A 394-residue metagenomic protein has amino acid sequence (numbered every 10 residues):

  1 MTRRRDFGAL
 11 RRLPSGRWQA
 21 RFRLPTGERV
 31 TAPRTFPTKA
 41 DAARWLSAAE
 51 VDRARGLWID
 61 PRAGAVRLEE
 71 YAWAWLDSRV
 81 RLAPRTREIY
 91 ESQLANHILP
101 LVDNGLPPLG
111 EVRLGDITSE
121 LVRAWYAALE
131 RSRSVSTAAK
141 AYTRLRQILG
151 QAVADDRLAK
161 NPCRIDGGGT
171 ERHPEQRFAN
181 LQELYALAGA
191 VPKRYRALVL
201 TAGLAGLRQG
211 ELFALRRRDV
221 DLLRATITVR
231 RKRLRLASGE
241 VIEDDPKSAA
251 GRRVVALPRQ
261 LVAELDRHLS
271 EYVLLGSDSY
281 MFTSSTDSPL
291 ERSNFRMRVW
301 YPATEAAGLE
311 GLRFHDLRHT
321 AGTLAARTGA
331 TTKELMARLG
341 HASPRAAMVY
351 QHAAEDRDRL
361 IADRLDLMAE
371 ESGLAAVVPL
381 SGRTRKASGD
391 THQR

Functional and structural regions predicted by a protein language model:
M1, G189, R224, R233-L261 (+5 more regions): C-terminal secondary-structure termini that scaffold catalytic or DNA-interacting sites
M1-P37, R85: Short, Arg/Lys-rich segments that mark the N-terminal edge of DNA/RNA- and chromatin-recognition modules
W18-R23, A42, I227-V229, L257: Short beta-strand motif preference
P37-R53: A short, charged, amphipathic alpha-helix used as a generic interaction element across diverse proteins
A48-L57, E69-S134, I148-Q151, G308: Basic/aromatic-enriched alpha-helical hairpins
N104, A186-R196, A205, V255 (+4 more regions): Short, basic (Lys/Arg/His-rich) helix/loop patches that form interaction surfaces in the mid-to-C-terminal regions
V135-T143, A154-L215, L223, L234-R235 (+5 more regions): Basic, Lys/Arg- and aromatic-enriched nucleic-acid-binding interface segment
D219-T226, G311, A330-V349, L374 (+1 more regions): Short, polar N-cap/turn motifs at the start of nucleic acid-interacting alpha helices
